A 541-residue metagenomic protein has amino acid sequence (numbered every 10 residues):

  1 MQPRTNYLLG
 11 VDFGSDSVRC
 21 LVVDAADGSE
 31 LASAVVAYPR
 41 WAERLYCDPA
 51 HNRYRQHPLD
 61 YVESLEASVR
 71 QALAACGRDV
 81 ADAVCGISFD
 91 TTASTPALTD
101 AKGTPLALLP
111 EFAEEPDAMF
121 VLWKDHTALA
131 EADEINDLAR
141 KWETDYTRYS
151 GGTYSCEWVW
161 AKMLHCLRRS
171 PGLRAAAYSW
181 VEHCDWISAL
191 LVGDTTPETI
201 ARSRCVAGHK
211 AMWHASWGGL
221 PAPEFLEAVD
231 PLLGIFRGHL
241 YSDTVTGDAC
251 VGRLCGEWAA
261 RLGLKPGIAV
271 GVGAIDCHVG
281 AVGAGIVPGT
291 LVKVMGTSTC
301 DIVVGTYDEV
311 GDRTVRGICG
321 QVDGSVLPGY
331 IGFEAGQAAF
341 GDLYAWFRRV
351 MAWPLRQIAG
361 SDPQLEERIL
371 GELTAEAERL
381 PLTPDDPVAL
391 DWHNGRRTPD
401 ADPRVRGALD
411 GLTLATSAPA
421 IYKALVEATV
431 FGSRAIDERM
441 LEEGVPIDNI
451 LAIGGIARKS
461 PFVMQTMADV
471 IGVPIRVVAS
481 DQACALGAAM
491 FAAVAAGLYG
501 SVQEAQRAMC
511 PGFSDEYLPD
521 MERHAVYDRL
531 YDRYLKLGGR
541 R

Functional and structural regions predicted by a protein language model:
M1-L108, I235, A260, L264-A269 (+5 more regions): N-terminal glycine/serine-rich phosphate-binding loop of ATP-dependent small-molecule kinases, especially carbohydrate
F13-S15, A139-V272, L390-N394, Y422 (+1 more regions): Gly/Ser/Thr-rich active-site cleft segment
L65-A75, E257, G285, I421-D448 (+1 more regions): Phosphate/ATP-binding catalytic cores across multiple sugar-kinase/actin-like superfamilies, primarily ASKHA
R78-W158: Active-site phosphate-binding/coordination module
A130-D133, V279-G283, A338-G341, A345-R348 (+5 more regions): Glycine-rich phosphate-binding/hydrolytic loop that grips phosphoryl groups
E157, A335, L343-A345, V350-A359 (+1 more regions): Acidic, glycine/GT-rich loop-and beta-edge segments that sit at the periphery of enzyme/chaperone cores
W158, M212-P328, L355-R356, S361-A375 (+2 more regions): ATP-dependent carbohydrate kinase catalytic cores
R379-A479: Activation-segment/catalytic-loop signature of the eukaryotic protein kinase fold
